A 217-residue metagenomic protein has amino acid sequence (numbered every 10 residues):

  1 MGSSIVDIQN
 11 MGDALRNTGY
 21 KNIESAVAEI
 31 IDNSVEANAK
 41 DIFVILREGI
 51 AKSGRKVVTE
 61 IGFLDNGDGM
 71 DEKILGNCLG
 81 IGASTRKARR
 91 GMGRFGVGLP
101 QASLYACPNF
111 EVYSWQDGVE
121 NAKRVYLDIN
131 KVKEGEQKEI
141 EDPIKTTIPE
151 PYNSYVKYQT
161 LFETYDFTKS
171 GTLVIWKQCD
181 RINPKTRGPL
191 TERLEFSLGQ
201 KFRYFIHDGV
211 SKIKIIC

Functional and structural regions predicted by a protein language model:
M1-F43, R47-K56, K73-N77: Bergerat-fold GHKL ATPase/HATPase_c domain
L46, G82, S114: Residues that line or immediately flank small-molecule/substrate-binding pockets and catalytic motifs
K56-I61, T172: Short beta-strand element(s) in the Bergerat
D65: Acidic ATP/Mg2+-coordinating residue in the GHKL
G69-D71: A short glycine-centered beta->alpha linker in the GHKL/HATPase_c
N77-M92: Bergerat-fold ATP-binding/catalytic subdomain of histidine kinases
A88-C217: GHKL-type ATPase core
